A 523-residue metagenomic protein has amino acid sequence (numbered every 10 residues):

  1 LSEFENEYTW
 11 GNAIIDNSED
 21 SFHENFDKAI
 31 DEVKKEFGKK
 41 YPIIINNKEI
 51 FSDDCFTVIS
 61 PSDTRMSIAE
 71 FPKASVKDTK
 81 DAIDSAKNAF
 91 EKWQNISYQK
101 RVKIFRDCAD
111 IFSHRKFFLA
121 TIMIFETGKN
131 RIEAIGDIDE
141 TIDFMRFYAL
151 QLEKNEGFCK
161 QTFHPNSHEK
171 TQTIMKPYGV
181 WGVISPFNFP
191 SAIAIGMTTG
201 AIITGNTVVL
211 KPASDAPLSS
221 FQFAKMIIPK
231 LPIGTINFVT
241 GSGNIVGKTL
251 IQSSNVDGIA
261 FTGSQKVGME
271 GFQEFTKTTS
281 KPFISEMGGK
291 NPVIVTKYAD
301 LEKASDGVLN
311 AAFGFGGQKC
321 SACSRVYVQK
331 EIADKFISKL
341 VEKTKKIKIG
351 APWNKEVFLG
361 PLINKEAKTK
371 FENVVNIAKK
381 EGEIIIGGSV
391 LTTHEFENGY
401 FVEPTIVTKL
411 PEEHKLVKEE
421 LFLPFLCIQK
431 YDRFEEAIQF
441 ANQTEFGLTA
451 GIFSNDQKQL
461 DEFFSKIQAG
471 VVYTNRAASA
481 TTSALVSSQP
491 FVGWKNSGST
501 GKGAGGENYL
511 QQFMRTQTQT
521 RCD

Functional and structural regions predicted by a protein language model:
L1, S62-E70, A74, D81 (+10 more regions): Conserved C-terminal structural/oligomerization subdomain of aldehyde/semialdehyde dehydrogenase
L1-I68: Hydrophobic face of amphipathic alpha-helices that form TPR/SEL1-like repeat modules and related alpha-solenoid
N47, R65, A86, R101 (+11 more regions): Residue-level signal for inorganic ion chemistry
I59, T64-C159: Glycine-rich loop-to-alpha-helix module at the N-terminal edge of alpha/beta enzyme cores
K80-I83, V102-A109, K116, A120 (+11 more regions): Hydrophobic face of alpha-helices
F90, Q94, A109-K116, A120 (+18 more regions): Structural signal for hydrophobic packing residues in well-ordered secondary-structure cores of soluble enzyme domains
I124, L152-S305, Y431, N496 (+1 more regions): Rossmann-like NAD(P) dinucleotide-binding subdomain of oxidoreductase/dehydrogenase enzymes
M226, K230-L231, G258, K266-P411 (+4 more regions): ALDH superfamily catalytic-core signature
